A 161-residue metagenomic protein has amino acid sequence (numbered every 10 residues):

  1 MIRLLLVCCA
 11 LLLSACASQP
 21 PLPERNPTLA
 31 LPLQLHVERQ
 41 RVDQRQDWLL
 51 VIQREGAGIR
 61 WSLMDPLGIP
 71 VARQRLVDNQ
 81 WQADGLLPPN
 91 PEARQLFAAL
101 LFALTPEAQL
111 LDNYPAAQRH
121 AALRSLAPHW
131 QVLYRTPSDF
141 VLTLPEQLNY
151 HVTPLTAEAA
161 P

Functional and structural regions predicted by a protein language model:
M1-C8: Bacterial N-terminal signal peptides that target proteins for export
L12-A15: C-terminal motif of bacterial Sec signal peptides marking the signal peptidase cleavage site
A17-P20, H36-E38, D43, L49 (+2 more regions): Mature, soluble, non-transmembrane domains
P21-D78: N-terminal secretory signal peptides
